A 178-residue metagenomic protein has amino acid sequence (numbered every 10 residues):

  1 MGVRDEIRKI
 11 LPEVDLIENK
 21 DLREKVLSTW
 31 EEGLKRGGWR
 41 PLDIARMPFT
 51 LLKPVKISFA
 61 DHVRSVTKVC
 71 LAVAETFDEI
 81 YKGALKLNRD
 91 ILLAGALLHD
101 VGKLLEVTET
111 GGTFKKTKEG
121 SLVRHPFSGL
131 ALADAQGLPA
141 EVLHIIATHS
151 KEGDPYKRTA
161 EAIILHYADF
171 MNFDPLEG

Functional and structural regions predicted by a protein language model:
M1-G112: Acidic/His-rich, divalent-metal-binding segments that scaffold phosphate/diphosphate chemistry
F49-L52, D61, V73, A84-G178: Divalent metal-dependent catalytic cores for phosphoryl transfer on phosphate-bearing substrates
